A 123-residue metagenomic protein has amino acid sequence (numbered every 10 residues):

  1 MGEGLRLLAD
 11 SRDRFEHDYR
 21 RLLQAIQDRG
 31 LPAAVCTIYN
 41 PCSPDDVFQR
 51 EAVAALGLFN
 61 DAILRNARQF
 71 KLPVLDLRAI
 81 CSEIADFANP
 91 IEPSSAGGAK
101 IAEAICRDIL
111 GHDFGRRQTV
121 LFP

Functional and structural regions predicted by a protein language model:
M1-P123: Alpha-helical cap/lid subdomain in secreted, periplasmic, or secretory-pathway luminal O-acyl-processing enzymes
